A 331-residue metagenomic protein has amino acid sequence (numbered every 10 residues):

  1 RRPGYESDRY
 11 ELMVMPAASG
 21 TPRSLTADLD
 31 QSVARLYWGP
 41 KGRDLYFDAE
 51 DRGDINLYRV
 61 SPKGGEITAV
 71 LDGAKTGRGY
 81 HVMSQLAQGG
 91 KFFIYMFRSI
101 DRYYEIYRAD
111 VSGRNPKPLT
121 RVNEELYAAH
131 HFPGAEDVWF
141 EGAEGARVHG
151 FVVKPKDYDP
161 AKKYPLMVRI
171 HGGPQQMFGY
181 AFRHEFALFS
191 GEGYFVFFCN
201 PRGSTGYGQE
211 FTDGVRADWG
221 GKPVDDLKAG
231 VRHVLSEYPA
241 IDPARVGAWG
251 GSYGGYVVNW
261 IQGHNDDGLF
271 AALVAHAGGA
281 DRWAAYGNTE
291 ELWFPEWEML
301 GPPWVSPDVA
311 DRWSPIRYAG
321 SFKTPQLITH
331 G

Functional and structural regions predicted by a protein language model:
R1-M13, S24-A34, R43, F47-Y58 (+3 more regions): A flexible loop/linker signature enriched in serine peptidases of the S9 family
P16-G20, S61-G65, D110-R114: Short loop/turn segments that connect beta-strands within beta-propeller blades
T21-A27, E66-D72: A short beta-strand motif characteristic of beta-propeller blades
K41-R43, K91: Short coil/turn segments that connect the beta-strands within blades of beta-propeller domains
D48, T68-D159, H184-A187, G191-E192 (+2 more regions): Non-catalytic accessory segments flanking enzyme active sites
K154, A161-G172: Short beta-strand element of the alpha/beta-hydrolase
K163, G172-A187, P201: The serine-hydrolase catalytic nucleophile loop
G191-E192, F198-G331: Active-site-proximal cap/loop segments of hydrolase catalytic domains
